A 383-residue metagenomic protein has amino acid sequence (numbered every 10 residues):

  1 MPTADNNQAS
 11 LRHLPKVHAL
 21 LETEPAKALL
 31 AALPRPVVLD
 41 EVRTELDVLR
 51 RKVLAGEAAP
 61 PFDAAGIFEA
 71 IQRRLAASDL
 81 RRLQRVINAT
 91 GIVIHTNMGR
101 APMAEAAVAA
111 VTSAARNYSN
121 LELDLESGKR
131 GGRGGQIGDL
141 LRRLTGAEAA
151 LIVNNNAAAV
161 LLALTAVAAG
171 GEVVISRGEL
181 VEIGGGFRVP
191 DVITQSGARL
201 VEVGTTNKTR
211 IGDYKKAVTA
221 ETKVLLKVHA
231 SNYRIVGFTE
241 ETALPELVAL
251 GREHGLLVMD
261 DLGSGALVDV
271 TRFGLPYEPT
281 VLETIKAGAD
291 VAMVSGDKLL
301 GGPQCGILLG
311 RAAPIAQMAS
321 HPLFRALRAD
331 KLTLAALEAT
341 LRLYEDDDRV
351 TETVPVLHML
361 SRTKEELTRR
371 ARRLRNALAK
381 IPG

Functional and structural regions predicted by a protein language model:
P2-A76: Long amphipathic alpha-helical segments
A19-E22, T90, T194, S264 (+2 more regions): Short acidic (Asp/Glu) and glycine-rich catalytic loops that position anionic groups and cofactors
A32, A55-A64, R82-V86, G255-M259 (+4 more regions): Flexible, glycine/charged-enriched surface loops at secondary-structure junctions
R43, D47, A89-T90, R100-E126: Glycine-rich phosphate-binding segment of PLP-dependent enzymes
G56-M103, A110: Long amphipathic N-terminal alpha/beta scaffold segment
S78-A89, Y118-G128, A149-A150: Short, flexible active-site-proximal loops enriched in glycine and acidic residues
S127-Y344, A379-P382: Conserved PLP-enzyme active-site core in the AAT-like
T333-L334, E338, R342-G383: Conserved PLP-dependent catalytic core of the aminotransferase class-I/II
